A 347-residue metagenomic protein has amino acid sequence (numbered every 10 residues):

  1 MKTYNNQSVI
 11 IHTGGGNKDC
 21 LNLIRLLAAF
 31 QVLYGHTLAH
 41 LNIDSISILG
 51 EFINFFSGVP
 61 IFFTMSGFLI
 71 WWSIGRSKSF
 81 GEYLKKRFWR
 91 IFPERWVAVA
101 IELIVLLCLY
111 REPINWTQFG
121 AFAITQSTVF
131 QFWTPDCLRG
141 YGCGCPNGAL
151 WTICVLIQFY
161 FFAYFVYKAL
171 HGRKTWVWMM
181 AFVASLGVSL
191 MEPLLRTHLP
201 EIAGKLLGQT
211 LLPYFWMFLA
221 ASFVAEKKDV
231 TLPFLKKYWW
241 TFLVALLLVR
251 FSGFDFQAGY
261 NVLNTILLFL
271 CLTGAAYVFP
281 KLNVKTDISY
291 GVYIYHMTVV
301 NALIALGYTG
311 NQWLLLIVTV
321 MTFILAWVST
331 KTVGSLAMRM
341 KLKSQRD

Functional and structural regions predicted by a protein language model:
M1-N17: Short, Lys/Arg-rich, polar N-terminal cytosolic tail immediately upstream of the first transmembrane signal-anchor
K2, N6-Q7, G58-N115, V299 (+2 more regions): Juxtamembrane transmembrane-helix termini
G16-D19, S47-V59, Y141-V155, P193-M217 (+3 more regions): Interfacial loop-to-helix transition and helix-capping segments at the boundaries of transmembrane helices
G16-G75, F92-R95, V99, Y293-M297: Functionally critical transmembrane alpha-helices in membrane proteins and complexes, commonly lining
F30-T37, F182-L195, F242-D255, Y295-A302: Aromatic-anchored segments of alpha-helical transmembrane domains
I91-V155, N264-C271: Membrane-interface helix-loop-helix regions
I157-L186, F223-W240, G310-N311: Solvent-exposed interhelical
F218, V244-S335: Alpha-helical transmembrane segments of multi-pass integral membrane proteins
